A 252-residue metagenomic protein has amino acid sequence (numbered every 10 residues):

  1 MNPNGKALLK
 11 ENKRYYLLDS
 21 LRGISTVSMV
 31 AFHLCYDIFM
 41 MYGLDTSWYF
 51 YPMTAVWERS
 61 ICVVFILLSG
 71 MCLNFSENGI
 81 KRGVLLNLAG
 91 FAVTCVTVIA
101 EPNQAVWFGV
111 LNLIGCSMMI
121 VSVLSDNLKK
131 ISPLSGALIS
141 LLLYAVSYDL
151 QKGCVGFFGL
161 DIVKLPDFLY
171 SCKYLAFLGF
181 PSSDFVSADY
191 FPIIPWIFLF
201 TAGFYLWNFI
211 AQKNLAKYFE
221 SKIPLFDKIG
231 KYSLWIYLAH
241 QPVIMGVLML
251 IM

Functional and structural regions predicted by a protein language model:
M1-M252: Alpha-helical transmembrane segments and their immediate juxtamembrane cytosolic regions
